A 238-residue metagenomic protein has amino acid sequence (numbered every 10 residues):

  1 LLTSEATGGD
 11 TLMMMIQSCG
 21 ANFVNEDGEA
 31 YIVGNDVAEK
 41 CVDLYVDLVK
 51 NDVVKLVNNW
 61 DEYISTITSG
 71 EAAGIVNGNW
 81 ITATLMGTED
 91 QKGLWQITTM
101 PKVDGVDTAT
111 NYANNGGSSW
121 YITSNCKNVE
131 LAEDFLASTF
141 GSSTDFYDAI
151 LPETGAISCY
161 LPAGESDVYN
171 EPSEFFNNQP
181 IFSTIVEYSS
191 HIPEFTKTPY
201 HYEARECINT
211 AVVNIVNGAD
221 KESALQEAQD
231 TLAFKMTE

Functional and structural regions predicted by a protein language model:
L1-Y31, V37-A38, A72: Extracytoplasmic/periplasmic solute-binding protein
T11, S65, I75, T82-T88 (+1 more regions): Pocket-flanking alpha-helical
M13, E39-V49, I64, T68 (+7 more regions): Non-transmembrane alpha-helical segments in soluble domains of secreted/periplasmic/extracellular proteins
D27-V57, M100: Glycine-centered hinge/linker elements that transmit conformational signals in sensory and ligand-binding systems
K55-S69: Short helix-initiation/N-cap motifs at beta->coil->alpha
S69-G78, G93: Alpha-to-beta junction loops
I81-K92, V103-C207: C-terminal lobe and pocket-closing loops of periplasmic/extracytoplasmic Venus-flytrap solute-binding proteins
E203, C207-G218: Solvent-exposed, amphipathic alpha-helical segments
